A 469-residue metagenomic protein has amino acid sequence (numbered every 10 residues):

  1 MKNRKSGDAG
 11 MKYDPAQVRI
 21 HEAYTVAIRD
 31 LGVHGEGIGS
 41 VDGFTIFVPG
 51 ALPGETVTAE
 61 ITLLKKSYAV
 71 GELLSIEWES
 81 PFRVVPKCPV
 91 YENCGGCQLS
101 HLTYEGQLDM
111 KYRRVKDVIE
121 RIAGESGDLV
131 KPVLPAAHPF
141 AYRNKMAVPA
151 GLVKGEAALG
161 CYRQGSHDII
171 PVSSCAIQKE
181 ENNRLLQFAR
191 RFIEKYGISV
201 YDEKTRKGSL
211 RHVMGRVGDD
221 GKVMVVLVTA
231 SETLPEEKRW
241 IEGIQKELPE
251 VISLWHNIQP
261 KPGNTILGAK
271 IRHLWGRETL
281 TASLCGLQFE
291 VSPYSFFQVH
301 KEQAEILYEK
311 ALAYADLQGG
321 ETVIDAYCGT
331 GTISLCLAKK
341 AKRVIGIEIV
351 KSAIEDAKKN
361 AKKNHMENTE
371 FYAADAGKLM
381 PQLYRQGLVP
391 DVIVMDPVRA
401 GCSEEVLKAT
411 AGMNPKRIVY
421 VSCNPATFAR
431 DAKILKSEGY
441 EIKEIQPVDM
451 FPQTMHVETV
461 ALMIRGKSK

Functional and structural regions predicted by a protein language model:
M1-V90, E370, K378: Terminal RNA-binding accessory module
K2-T25, V33, E232-K469: Rossmann-like S-adenosyl-L-methionine
G37-D42, G160-R163, V228, A357: Short, acidic/hydrophobic/Gly-rich beta-strand patch recurrent on exposed beta strands that often constitutes part
G54, Q178, H300: Short, conserved phosphate/pyrophosphate- and ester-handling motifs at nucleotide-, phospho-/glycolipid
L74-P86, E92-V200, L234: Extended interfacial segments that mediate partner engagement and assembly in macromolecular machines
K131-P139, E203-K204, L210-H212, P447-M450: Short, solvent-exposed loop/turn elements at beta->coil junctions and helix N-caps that rim active or binding pockets
F140-N144, D219-G221, M455-H456: A short, glycine/Asx- and small/polar-enriched loop/turn that sits immediately N-terminal to a beta-strand
G215, G221-A230, Q288-S292: Short, aliphatic-rich beta-strand segments
